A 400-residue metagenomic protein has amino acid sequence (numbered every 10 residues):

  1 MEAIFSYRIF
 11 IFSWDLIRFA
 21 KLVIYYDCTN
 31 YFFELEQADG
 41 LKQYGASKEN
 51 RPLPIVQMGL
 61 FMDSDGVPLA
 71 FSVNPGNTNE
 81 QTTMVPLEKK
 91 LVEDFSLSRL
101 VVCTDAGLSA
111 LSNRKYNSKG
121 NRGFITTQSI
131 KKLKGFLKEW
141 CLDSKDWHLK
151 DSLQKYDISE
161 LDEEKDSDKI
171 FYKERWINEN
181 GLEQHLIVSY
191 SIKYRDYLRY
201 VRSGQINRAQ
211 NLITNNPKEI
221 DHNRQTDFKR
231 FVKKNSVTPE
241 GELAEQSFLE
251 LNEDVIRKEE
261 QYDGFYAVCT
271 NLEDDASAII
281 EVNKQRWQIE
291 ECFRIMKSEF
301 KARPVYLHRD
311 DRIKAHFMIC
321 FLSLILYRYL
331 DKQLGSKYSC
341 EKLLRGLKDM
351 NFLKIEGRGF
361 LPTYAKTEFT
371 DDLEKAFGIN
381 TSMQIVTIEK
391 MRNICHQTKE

Functional and structural regions predicted by a protein language model:
M1-E400: Anion-binding and metal-coordination hotspots
